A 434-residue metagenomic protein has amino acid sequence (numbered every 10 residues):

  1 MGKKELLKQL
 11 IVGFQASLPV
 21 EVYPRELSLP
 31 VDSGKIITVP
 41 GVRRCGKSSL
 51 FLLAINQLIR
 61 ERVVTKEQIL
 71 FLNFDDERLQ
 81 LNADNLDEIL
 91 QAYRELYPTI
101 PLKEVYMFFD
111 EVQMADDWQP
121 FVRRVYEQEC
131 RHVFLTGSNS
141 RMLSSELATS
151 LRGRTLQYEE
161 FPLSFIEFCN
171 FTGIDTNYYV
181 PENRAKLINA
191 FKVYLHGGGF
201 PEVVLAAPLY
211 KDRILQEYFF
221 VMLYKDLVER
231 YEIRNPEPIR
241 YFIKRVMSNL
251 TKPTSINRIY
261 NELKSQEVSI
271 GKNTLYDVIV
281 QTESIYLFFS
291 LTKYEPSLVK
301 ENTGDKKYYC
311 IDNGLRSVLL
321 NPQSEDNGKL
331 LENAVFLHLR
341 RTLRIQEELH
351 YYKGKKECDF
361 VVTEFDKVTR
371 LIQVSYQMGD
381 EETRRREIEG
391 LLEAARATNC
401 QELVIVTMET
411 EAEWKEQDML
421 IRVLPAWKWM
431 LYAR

Functional and structural regions predicted by a protein language model:
G2-L6, V12-Q15, S140, S145-P253: Interdomain motor-coupling "hinge/lid" segment immediately C-terminal to the ATP-binding subdomain of NTP-driven enzymes
A16-G34: Pre-Walker A adenine-sensing motif
V39: Hydrophobic anchor at the beta1->P-loop junction of P-loop NTPases
K47: Conserved lysine of the Walker
L50: Hydrophobic positions on the alpha1 helix immediately C-terminal to the Walker A/P-loop
Q68, P208-V368: Accessory nucleic acid-recognition modules appended to NTPase machines
L72-L102: Short glycine-rich substrate-engagement loop in P-loop NTPases that contacts/grips substrate
E409-R434: Domain-level recognition of nuclease-like catalytic cores that cleave nucleotide substrates
